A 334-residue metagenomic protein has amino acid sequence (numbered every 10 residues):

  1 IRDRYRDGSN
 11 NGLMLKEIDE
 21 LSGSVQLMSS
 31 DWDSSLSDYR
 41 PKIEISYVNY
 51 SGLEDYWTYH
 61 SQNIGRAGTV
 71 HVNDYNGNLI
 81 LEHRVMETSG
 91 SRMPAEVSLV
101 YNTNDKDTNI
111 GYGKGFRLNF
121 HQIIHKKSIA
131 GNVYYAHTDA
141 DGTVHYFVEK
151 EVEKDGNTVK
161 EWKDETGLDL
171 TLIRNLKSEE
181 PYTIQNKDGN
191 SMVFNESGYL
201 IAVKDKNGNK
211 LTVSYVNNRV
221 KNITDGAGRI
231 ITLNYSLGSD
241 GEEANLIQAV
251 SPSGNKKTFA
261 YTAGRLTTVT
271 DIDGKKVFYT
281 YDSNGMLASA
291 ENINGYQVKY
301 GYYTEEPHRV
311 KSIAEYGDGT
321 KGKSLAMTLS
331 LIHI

Functional and structural regions predicted by a protein language model:
I1, S29-S30, L79-V85, I123 (+1 more regions): Short alpha-helical segments and helix-capping/turn motifs at coil-helix boundaries
I1-Y50: Secreted, disulfide-rich extracellular signaling modules
D7-S9, S35-S37, Y75, S89-S91 (+2 more regions): Solvent-exposed loop and beta-edge segments used for protein-protein assembly and interaction
G12-L15, K42, I80, Y134-A136 (+2 more regions): Ordered hydrophobic segments in well-structured contexts
I43, I332-I334: Cys/His-enriched low-complexity segments
I43-K114, Y134, T143-V144, T171 (+1 more regions): Intrinsically disordered, low-complexity segments enriched in small residues
Q62, V97, T103, F116 (+1 more regions): Extended charged/polar low-complexity repeat regions
